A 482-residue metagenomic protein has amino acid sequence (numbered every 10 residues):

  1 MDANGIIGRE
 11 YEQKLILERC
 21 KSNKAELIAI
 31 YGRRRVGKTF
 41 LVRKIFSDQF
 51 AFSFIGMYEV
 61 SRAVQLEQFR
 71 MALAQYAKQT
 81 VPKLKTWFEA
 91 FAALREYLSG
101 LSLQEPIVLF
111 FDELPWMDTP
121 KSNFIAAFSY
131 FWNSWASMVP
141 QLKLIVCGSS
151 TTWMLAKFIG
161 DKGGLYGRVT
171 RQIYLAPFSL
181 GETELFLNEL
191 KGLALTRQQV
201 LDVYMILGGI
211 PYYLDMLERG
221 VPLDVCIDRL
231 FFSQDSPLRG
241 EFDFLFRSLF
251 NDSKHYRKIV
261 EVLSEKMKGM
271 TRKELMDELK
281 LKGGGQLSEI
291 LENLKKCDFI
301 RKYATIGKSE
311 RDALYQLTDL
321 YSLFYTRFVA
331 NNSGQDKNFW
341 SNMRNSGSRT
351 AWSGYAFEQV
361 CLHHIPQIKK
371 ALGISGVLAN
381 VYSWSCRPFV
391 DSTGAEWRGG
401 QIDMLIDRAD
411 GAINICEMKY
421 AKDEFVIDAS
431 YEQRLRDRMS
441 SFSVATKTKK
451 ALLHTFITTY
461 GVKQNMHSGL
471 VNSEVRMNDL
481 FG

Functional and structural regions predicted by a protein language model:
M1-M343, G347, H454: Phosphate-binding site recognition
G5, I306-G482: A cross-kingdom feature that marks ATP-driven nucleic-acid transaction machinery
